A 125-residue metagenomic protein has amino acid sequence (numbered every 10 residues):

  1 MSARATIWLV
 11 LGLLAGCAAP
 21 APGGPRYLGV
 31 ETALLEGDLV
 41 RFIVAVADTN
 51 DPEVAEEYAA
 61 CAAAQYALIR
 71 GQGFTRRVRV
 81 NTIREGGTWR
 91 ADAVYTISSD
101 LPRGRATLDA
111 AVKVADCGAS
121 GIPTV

Functional and structural regions predicted by a protein language model:
M1-W8: Bacterial N-terminal signal peptides that target proteins for export
W8-L11, D116: Generic hydrophobic/packing signal
L13-G16: C-terminal motif of bacterial Sec signal peptides marking the signal peptidase cleavage site
A18-V125: Secreted/extracellular ectodomain signature
